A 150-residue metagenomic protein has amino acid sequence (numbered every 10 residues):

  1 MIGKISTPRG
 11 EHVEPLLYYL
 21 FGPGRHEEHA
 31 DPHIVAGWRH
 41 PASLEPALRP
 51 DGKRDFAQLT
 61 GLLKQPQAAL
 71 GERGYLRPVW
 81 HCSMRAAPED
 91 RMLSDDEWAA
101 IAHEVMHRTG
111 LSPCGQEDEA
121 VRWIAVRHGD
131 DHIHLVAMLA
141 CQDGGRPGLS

Functional and structural regions predicted by a protein language model:
M1-S150: N-terminal nicking endonuclease/strand-transfer module with a His-rich metal-binding environment and a catalytic Tyr
